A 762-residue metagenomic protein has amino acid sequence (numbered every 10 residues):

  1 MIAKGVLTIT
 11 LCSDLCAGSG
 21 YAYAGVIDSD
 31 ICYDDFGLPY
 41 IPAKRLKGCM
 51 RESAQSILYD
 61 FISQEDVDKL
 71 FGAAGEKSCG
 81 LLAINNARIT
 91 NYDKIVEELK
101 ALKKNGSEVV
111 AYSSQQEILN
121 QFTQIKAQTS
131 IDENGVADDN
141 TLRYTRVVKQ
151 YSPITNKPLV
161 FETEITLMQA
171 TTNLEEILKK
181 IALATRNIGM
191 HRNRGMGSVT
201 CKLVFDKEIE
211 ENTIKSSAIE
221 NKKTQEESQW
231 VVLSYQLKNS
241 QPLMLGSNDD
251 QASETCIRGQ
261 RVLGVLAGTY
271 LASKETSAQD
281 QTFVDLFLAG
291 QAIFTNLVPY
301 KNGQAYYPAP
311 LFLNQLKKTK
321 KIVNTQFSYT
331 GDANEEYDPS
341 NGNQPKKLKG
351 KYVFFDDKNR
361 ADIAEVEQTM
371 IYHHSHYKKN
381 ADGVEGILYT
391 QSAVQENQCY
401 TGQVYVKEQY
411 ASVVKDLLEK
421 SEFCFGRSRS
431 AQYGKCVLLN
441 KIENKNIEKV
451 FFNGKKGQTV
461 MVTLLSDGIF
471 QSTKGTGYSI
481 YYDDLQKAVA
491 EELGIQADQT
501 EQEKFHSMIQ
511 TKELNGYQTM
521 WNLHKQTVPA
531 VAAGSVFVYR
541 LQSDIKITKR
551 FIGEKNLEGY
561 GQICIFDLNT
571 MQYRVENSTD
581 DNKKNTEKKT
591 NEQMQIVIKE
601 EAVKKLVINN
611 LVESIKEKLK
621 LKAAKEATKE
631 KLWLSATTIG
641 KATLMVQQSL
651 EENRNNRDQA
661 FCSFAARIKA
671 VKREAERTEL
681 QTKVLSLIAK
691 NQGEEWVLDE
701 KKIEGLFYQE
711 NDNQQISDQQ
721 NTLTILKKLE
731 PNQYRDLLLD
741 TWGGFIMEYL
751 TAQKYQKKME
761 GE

Functional and structural regions predicted by a protein language model:
M1-E762: Conserved active-site/ligand-binding neighborhood in enzyme cores
